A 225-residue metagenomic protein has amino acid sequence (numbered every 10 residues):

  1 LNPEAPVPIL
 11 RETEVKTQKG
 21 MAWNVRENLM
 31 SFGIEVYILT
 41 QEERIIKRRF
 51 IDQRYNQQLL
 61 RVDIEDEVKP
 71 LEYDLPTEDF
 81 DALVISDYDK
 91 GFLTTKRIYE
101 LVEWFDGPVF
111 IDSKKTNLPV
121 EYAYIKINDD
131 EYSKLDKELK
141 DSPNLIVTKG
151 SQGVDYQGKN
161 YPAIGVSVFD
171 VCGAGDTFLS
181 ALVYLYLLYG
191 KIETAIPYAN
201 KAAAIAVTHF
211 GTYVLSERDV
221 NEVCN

Functional and structural regions predicted by a protein language model:
L1-I85, T95, V214-N225: Conserved N-terminal subdomain of the carbohydrate kinase-like
R61, A82-I85, F110, K126 (+1 more regions): Structural motif
D66, D79, K96-E121, K134-N225: Conserved phosphate-binding/catalytic region of the ribokinase-like
D89-L93: Glycine-rich phosphate-binding loops at beta-strand->alpha-helix junctions
A123-D129: A short beta-strand/loop micro-motif in the catalytic core of glycosyltransferases that engages the nucleotide-sugar
